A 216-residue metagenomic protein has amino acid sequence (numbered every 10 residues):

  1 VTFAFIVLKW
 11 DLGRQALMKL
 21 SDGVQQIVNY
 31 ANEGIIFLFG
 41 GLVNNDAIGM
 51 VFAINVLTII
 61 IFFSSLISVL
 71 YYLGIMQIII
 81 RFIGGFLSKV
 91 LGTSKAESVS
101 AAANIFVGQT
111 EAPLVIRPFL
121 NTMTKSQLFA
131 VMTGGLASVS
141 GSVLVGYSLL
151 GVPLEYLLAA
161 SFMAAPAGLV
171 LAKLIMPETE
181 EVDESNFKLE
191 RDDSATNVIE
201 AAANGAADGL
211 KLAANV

Functional and structural regions predicted by a protein language model:
V1-L8, I60-V69, S140-G146, S161-I175 (+1 more regions): Hydrophobic core segments of alpha-helical transmembrane domains in multi-pass membrane transport and ion-translocation
K9-L17, I75, S140-P153: Transmembrane helix-loop junctions in multi-pass membrane proteins
W10-N104, E200-L210, A214-V216: Membrane-embedded alpha-helical segments and adjacent helix-loop junctions characteristic of multi-pass solute
G23-F39, I61, L136-S140, Y147 (+3 more regions): Non-cytosolic segments of integral membrane proteins
I35-I48, P118-Q127, F162: Extended, low-charge hydrophobic alpha-helical regions
I75-G84, S88, R117-F129, A172-E190: Juxtamembrane helix-loop transition segments at the membrane interface in multi-pass membrane proteins
S88-L149: Alpha-helical membrane segments and immediately flanking helix-loop junctions that form or couple to the substrate/ion
A165-A214: Long, contiguous bundles of hydrophobic transmembrane helices that form the permeation core of multi-pass
